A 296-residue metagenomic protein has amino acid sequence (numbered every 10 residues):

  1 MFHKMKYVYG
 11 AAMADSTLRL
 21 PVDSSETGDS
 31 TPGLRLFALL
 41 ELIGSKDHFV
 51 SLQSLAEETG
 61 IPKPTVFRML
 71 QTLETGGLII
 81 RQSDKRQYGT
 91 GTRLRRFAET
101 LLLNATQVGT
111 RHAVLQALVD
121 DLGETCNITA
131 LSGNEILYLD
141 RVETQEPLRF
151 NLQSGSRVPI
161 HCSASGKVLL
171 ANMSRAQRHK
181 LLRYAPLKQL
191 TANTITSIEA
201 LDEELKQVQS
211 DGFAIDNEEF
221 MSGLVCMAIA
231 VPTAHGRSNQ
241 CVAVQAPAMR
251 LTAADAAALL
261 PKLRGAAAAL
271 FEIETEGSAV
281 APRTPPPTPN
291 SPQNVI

Functional and structural regions predicted by a protein language model:
F2-N104, V108-G109, A268-E276, N294-I296: N-terminal helix-turn-helix
Y7, D15, P147-F220, T284 (+2 more regions): Short, solvent-exposed recognition segments
D29-G33, L52, Q87, G91 (+9 more regions): Short, structured helix-loop boundary elements
I79-R81, I128-T129, V231: A structural signal for short hydrophobic beta-strand segments in well-ordered beta-sheet cores
K85, G89-A185: Amphipathic alpha-helical effector-binding/dimerization core of metabolite-sensing transcriptional regulators
S197-A269: Extended hydrophobic
E274-P285: Short alpha-helical interdomain "coupling" segment at the junction between an upstream regulatory sensor module
